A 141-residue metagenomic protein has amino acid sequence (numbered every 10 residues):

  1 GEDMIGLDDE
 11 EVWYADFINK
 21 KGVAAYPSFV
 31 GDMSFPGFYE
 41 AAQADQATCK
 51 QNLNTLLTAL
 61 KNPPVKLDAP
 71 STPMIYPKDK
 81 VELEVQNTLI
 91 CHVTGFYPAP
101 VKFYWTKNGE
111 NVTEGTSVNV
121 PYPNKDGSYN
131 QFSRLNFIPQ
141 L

Functional and structural regions predicted by a protein language model:
G1-T94, R134-L135, Q140-L141: Extracellular/lumenal regions of secretory-pathway proteins
I18, G109-N111: Solvent-exposed strand-loop boundary residues in beta-sheet-rich modules
Y97-F103: Solvent-exposed loop segments of extracellular immunoglobulin-like
F103-G109: Conserved aromatic beta-strand anchor motif in extracellular beta-sandwich/beta-rich domains
E114-P123: Solvent-exposed serine/threonine-rich low-complexity stretches and specific carbohydrate-binding patches
K125-R134: Aromatic sugar-binding surface patches on proteins that engage polysaccharides or sugar-phosphate polymers
